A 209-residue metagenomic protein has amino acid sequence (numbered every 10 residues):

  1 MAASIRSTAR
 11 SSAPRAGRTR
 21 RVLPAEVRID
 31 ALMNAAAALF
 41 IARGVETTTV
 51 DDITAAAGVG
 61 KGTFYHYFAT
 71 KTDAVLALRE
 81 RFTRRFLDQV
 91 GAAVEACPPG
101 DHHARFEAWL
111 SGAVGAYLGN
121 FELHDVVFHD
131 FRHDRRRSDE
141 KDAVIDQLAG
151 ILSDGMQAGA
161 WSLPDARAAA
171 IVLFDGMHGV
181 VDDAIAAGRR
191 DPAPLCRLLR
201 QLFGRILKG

Functional and structural regions predicted by a protein language model:
M1-R43, T47-A56, T72-L76: Basic, helix-initiating cap at the start of DNA-binding domains
G58-F68: Short hydrophobic/aromatic patch on the recognition helix
F68, V75-F82, V127: Alpha-helical DNA-contacting segments of helix-turn-helix folds
A77, G91-G119, A169-L173, C196: Hydrophobic alpha-helical connector segments
R84-D88, G112, A116-G119, H133-A158 (+1 more regions): Amphipathic alpha-helical packing segments from all-alpha helical-bundle domains
G91-A92, V126-D134: Short linear capping/connector segments at secondary-structure termini
H124-H129, S138, M156-L202: Hydrophobic/aromatic-rich alpha-helical bundle segments in the mid-to-C-terminal region
